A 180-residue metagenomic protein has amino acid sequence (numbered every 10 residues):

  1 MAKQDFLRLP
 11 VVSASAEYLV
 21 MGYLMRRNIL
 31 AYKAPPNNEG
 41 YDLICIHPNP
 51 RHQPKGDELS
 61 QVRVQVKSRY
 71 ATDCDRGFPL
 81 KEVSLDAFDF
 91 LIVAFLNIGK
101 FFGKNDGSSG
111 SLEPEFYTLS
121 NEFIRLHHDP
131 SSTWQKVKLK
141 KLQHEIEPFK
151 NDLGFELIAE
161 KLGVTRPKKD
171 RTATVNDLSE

Functional and structural regions predicted by a protein language model:
M1-E39, I44-E180: Mixed-charge (Asp/Glu-Lys/Arg
